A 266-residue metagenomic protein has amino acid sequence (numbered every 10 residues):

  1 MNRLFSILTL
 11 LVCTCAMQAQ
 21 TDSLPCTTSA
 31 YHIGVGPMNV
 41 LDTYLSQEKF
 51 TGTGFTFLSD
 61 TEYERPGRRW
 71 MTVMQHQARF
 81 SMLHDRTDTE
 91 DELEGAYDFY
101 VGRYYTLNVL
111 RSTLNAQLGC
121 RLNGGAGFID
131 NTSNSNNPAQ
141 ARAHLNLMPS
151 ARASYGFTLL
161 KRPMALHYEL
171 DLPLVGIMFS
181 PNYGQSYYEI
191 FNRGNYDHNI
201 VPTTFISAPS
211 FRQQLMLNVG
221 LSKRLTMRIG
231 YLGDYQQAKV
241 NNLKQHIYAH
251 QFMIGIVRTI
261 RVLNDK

Functional and structural regions predicted by a protein language model:
Q20-M71, Q75-Q77, R261: Short glycine/proline- and aromatic-enriched beta-strand/turn motifs that initiate or cap beta-hairpins
T21-T27, E64-T72, T106-A116, T158-A165 (+2 more regions): Short loop/turn motifs that connect adjacent beta-strands in outer-membrane beta-barrel proteins
S29, K49-F57, D91-F99, L114 (+3 more regions): Residues that define the transmembrane beta-barrel architecture of outer-membrane proteins
Y31-N39, M74-M82, L118-F128, A153 (+2 more regions): Transmembrane beta-barrel strands of outer-membrane/channel proteins
L41-K49, L83-E92, N134-A141, N199-T203 (+2 more regions): Extracellular loop and loop/strand-boundary signature of outer-membrane beta-barrel proteins
F57-R65, F99-L107, C120, P149-Y155 (+3 more regions): Residues on the lipid-exposed face of transmembrane beta-strands in outer-membrane beta-barrel proteins
N136-R224, Y235: Outer-membrane beta-barrel transmembrane domain signature
Y248-K266: Outer-membrane beta-barrel "beta-signal"
